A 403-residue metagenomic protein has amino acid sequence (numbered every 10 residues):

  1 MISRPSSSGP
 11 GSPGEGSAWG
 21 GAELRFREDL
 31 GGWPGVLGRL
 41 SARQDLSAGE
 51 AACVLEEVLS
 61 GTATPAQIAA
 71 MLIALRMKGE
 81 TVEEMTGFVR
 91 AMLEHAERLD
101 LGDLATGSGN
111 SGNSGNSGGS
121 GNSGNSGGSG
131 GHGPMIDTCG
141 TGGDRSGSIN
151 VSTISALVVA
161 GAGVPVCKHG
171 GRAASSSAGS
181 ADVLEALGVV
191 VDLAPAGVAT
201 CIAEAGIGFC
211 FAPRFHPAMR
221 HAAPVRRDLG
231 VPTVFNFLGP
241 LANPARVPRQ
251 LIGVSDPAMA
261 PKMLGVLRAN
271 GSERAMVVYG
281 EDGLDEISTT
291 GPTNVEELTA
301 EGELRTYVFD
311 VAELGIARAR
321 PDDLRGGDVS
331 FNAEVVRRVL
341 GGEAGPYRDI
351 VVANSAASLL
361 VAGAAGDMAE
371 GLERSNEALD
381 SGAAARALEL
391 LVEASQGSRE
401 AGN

Functional and structural regions predicted by a protein language model:
I2-R4, W19, E23-G32, R39 (+7 more regions): Glycine-rich anion-binding loops and their surrounding alpha/beta cores
S3-R25, D103-H132, A401: Intrinsically disordered, low-complexity terminal tails and inter-domain linkers enriched for S/T/G/P/D/E
R27-A42, H132-T141, C167: N-terminal small/glycine-rich loop or linker at the start of catalytic domains across soluble metabolic enzymes
D29-G31, G38-T86, R90-L101, I350-V351: N-terminal glycine-rich anion-binding loops that anchor highly charged ligand groups
S41, L72-R76, D137-G142, S358: Short glycine-rich or small-residue beta-strand-to-loop segments that form or flank ligand, phosphate, metal/Fe-S
G79-G112, G127-H169: Active-site cofactor/substrate anionic-group-binding motifs, chiefly glycine- and Lys/Arg-rich phosphate-binding loops
D144-A156, H169, S175-A178, M219 (+2 more regions): Short glycine/serine/threonine-rich phosphate/pyrophosphate-binding segments that cradle anionic phosphate groups
A173-V190: Active-site-proximal loop->helix
